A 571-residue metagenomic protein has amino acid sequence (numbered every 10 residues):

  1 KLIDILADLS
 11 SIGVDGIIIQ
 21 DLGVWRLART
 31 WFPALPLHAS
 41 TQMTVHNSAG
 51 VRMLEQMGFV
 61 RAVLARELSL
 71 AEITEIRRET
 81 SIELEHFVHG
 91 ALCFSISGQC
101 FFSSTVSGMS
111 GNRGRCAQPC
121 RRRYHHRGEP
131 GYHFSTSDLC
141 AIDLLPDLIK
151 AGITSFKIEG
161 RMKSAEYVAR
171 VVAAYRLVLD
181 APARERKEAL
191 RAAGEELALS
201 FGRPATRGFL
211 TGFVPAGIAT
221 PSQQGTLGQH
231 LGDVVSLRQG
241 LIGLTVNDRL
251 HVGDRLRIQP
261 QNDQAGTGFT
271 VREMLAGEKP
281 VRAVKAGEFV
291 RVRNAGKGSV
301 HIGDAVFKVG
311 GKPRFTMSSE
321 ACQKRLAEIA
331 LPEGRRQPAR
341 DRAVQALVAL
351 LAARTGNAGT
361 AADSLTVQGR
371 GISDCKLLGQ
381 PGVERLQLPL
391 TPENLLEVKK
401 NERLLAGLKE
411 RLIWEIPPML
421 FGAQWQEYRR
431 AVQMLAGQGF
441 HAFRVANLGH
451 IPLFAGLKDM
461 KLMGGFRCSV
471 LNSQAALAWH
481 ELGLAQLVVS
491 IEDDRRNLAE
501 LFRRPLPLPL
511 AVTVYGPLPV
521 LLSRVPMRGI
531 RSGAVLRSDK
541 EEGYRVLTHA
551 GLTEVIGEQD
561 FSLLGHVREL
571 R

Functional and structural regions predicted by a protein language model:
K1-V45, V63-L68, E72-S155, M162-R571: Active-site pocket-lining/capping segments in soluble small-molecule metabolic enzymes
A49: Short, conserved phosphate-binding/catalytic loop or strand-edge motifs used in phosphoryl-/nucleotidyl-transfer
V60: Long, basic N-terminal domains or extensions that often function in RNA/ssDNA interaction or organelle/cellular
